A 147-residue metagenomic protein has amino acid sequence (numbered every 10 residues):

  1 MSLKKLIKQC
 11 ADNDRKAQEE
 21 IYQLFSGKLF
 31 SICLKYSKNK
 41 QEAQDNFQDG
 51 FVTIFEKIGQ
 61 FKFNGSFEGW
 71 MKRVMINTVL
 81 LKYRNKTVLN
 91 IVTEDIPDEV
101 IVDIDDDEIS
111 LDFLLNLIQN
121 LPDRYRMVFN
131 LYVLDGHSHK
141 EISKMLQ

Functional and structural regions predicted by a protein language model:
K5-C10, F113-L121: Short amphipathic alpha-helical boundary/capping segments
I7-F30: A short, charge-rich alpha-helical start-of-domain segment used by transcription regulators
A11-D12, Q48-S66, N85-K86: Sigma70-family region 2
Y22-K40, K57, I118: Amphipathic, Lys/Arg- and hydrophobic-enriched alpha-helical face
S31, D45-V52, G65-N77: Structural recognition of an alpha-helix C-terminal capping motif at a helix-to-coil junction
G59-F63, R73-T93: Arg/Lys-rich amphipathic alpha helix in sigma70-family domain 2
L81, V88-L111, N116: Internal acidic/polar
V128-Y132: A short pre-motif secondary-structure segment
